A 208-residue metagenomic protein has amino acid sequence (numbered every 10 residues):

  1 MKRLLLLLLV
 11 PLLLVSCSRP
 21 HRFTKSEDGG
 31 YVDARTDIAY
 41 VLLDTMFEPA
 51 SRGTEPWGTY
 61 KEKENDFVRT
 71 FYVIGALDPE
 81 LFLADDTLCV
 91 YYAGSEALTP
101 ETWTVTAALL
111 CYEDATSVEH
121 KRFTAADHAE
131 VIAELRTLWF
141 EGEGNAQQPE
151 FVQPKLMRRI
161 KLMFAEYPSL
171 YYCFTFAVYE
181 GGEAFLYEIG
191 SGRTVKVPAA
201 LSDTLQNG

Functional and structural regions predicted by a protein language model:
M1-L4, L8: Positively charged n-region of N-terminal signal peptides that target proteins for export
L13-S16: C-terminal motif of bacterial Sec signal peptides marking the signal peptidase cleavage site
S18-G208: Function-determining sites in protein domains
